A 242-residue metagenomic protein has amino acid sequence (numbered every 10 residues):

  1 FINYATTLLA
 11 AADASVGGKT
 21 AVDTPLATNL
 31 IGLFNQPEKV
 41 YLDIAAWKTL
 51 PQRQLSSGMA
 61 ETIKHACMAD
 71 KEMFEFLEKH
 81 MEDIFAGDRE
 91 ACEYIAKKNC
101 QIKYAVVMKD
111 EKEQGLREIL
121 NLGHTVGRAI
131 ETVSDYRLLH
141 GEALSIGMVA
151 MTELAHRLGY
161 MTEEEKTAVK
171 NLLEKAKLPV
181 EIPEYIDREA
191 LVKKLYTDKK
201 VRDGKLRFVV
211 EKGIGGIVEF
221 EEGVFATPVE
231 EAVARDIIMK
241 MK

Functional and structural regions predicted by a protein language model:
F1-E82: A glycine/threonine-rich phosphate-anchoring loop and its flanking beta-alpha core in nucleotide/phosphate-binding
S15-V16, L30, S56, N121 (+4 more regions): Short glycine/serine/threonine-biased micro-segments
D23, C100, V209: Residues in well-ordered beta-strands of folded domains
N29, Q36, L116-R117, L206: A generic hydrophobic-helix recognition signal that picks specific residues within alpha-helical hydrophobic
T49-Q54, R89-E90, R137-H140, V201: Structural motif
A60-T62, Y160-K242: C-terminal charged capping/lid subdomain of soluble metabolic enzymes
E75-A190: Active-site segments that bind and position negatively charged phosphate/pyrophosphate groups
